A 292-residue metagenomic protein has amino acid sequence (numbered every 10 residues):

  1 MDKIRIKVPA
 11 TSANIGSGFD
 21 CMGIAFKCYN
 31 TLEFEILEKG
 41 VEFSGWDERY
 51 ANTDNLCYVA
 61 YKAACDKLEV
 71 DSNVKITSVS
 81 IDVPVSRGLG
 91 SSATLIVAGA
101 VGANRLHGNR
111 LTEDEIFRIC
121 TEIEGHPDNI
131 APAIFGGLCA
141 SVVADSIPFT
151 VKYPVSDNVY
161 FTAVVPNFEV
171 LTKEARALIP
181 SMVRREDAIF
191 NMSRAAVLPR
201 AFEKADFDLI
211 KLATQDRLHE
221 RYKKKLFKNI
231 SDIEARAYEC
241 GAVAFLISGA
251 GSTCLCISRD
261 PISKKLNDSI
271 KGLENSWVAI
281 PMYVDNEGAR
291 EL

Functional and structural regions predicted by a protein language model:
M1-R87, V101, R105, N109-L111 (+2 more regions): ATP-binding N-lobe of GHMP and related small-molecule kinases
S12-N14, G23-F26, L68, G88 (+6 more regions): Solvent-exposed alpha-helices and their adjacent loops that cap or buttress functional pockets in soluble metabolic
C28, L89-T112, I134-C139, A144: DPxDG-like acidic metal-binding loop motif
L111-N158, F245: Alpha/beta catalytic cores of group-transfer enzymes, especially the acyltransferase/condensing modules of polyketide
C139-V151, E169-A201, I210: Anionic-ligand binding region
V143, P166, C256-D260: Short beta-strand-to-loop capping motifs
F202-L292: Glycine-rich, charge-dense phosphate/pyrophosphate-binding loop(s) and the adjacent flexible "lid"/catalytic subdomain
